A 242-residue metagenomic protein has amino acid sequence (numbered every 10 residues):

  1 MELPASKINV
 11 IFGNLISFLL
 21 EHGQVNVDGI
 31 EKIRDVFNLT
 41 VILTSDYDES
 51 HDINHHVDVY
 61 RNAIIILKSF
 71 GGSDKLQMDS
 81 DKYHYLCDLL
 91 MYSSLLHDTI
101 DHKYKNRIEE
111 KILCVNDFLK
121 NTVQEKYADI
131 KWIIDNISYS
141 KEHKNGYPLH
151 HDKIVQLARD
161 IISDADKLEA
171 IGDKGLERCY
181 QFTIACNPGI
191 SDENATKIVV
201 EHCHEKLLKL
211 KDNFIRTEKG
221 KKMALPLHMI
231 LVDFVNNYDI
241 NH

Functional and structural regions predicted by a protein language model:
M1-V25, S45-H84, L96, E142-N145 (+1 more regions): Divalent metal-dependent phosphate-bond-processing catalytic cores, especially two-metal-ion Mg2+/Mn2+ enzymes that act
I30-V36: N-terminal glycine-rich anion-binding loops that anchor highly charged ligand groups
R34, I53, V57-Y60, C87-M91 (+3 more regions): Short, well-structured alpha-helical segments
F37-L43: Short glycine/proline-rich turn/loop motifs
E49, D101, K120: Short gly/ser-rich anion-binding loops that grip negatively charged ligand groups
V59-I64, R107-K120: An active-site-proximal "capping" alpha-helix that borders the catalytic cofactor pocket
Y83-N106, K111, K131-K141: His-Asp-centered metal-binding catalytic motifs of divalent-metal-dependent phosphohydrolases/nucleases
C114-I154: Hydrophobic, well-structured mid-protein blocks that either form specific transmembrane helices
